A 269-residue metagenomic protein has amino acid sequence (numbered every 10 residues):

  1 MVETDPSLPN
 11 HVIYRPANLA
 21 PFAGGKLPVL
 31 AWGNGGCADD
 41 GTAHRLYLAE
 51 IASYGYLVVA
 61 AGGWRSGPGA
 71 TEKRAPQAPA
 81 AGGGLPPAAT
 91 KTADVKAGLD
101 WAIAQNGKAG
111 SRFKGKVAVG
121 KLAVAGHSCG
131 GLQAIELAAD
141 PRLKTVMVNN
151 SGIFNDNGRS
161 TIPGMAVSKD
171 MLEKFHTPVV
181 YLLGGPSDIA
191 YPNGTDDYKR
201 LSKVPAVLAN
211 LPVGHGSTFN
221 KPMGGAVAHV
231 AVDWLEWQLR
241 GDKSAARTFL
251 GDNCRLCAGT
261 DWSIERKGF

Functional and structural regions predicted by a protein language model:
T4-V117: Serine-hydrolase catalytic machinery in alpha/beta-hydrolase-like enzymes
I13, I51, L122, L208 (+1 more regions): Divalent metal-coordination and catalytic microenvironments
P21, K144-K221: The feature captures the conserved acid-bearing segment of alpha/beta-hydrolase catalytic domains
G25-V29, Y54-V59, V119-K121, P141-V146 (+2 more regions): Loop/turn elements at helix/coil->beta-strand transitions in domains of secreted/extracellular proteins
W32-C37, S128, S151, G184: Glycine-rich His-Gly loop
A49, S53, A93-D100, A104 (+5 more regions): Solvent-exposed, polar/charged alpha-helical surfaces in well-ordered, non-transmembrane soluble domains, broadly
D100-K174: Primarily recognizes the serine-hydrolase "nucleophile elbow" in alpha/beta-hydrolase and SGNH/GDSL folds
V213-G216, K221-F269: Alpha/beta-hydrolase-fold serine-hydrolase catalytic core, especially in secreted/extracellular enzymes
